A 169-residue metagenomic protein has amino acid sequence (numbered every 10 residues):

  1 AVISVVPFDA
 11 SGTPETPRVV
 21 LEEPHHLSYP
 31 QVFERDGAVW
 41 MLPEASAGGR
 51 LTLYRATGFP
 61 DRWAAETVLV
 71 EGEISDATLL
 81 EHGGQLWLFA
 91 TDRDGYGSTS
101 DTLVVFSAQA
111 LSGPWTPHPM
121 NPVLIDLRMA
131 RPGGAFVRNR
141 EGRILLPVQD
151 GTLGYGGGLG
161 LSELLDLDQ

Functional and structural regions predicted by a protein language model:
A1-Q169: Carbohydrate-active catalytic/glycan-binding domains of CAZyme proteins, especially the secreted or lumenal ectodomains
